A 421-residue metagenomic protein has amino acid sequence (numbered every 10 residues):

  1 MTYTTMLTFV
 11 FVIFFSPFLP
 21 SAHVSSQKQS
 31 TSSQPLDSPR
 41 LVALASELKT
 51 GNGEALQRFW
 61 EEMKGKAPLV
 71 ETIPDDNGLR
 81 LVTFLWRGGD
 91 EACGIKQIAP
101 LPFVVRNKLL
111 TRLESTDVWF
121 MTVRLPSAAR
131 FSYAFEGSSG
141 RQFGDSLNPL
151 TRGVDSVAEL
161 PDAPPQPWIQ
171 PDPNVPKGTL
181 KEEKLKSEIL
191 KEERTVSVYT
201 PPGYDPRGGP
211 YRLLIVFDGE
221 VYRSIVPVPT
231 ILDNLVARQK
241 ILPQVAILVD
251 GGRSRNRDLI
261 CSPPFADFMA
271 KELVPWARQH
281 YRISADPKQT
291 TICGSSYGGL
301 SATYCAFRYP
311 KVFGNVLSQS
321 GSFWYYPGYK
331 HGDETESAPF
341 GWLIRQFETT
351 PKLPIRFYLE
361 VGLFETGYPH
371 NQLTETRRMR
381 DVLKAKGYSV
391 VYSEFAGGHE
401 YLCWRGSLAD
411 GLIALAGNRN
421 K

Functional and structural regions predicted by a protein language model:
M1-T2: Intrinsic disorder/low-complexity segments
T5-P20: Bacterial N-terminal signal peptides
S21-S26: Boundary at the C-terminal end of the N-terminal hydrophobic targeting segment
Q29-R106, R112-K421: Non-catalytic cap/lid and distal C-terminal segments of serine-dependent acyl enzymes
